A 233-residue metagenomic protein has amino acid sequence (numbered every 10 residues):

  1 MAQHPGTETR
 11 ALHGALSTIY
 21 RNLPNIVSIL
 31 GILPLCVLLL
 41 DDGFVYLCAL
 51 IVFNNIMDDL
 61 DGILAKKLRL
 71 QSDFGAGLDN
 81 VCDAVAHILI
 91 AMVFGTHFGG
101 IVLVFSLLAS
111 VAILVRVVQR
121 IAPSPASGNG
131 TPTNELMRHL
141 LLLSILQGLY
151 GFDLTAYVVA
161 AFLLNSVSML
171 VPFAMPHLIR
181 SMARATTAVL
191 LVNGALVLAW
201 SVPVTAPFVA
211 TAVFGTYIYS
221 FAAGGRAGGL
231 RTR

Functional and structural regions predicted by a protein language model:
A2-G14, L60-A76, C82, L230-R233: Cytosolic, membrane-interface loops and tails of multi-pass inner-membrane proteins
A2-L12, S127-R233: C-terminal membrane-associated helical module and adjoining short loops/tails
H4-G14, I26, L30-V37: Catalytic phosphate/metal-binding cores of nucleic-acid and nucleotide-processing enzymes, i.e., regions that mediate
I19-I29, P34, K67-P125, E135-Q147: Multi-pass membrane catalytic core of lipid/isoprenoid biosynthesis enzymes
Y20, V27-L30, P34-V37, L50 (+3 more regions): Hydrophobic residues within membrane-embedded alpha-helical segments of Major Facilitator Superfamily
V37-V45: Short, hydrophobic transmembrane alpha-helix segments
V45, D58-D59, G95, R226: Hydrophobic alpha-helical segments, chiefly the membrane-spanning helices and signal/signal-anchor peptides
V45-N55, H97-S110, F152-L164: Structural signature of hydrophobic alpha-helical transmembrane segments
